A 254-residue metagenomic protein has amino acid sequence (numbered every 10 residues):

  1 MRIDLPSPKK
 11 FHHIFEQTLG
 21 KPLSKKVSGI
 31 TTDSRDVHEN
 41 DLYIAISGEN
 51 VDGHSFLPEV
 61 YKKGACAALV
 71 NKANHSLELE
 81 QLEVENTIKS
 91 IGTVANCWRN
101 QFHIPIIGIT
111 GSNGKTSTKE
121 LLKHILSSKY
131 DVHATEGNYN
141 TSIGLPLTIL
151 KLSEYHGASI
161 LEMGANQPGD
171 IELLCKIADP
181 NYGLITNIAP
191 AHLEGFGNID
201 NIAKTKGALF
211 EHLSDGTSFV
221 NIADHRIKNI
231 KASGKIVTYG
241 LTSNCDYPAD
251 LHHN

Functional and structural regions predicted by a protein language model:
M1-T93, C97, P248: N-terminal leader/targeting and accessory segments in enzymes
I3, I199-D200, A232-N254: Adenine nucleotide phosphate-binding catalytic loops in nucleotide-utilizing enzymes
K9-F15, S90-I222, K228-K235: Phosphate-binding loop of NTP-binding sites
T31-S34, S47, N113, E136 (+4 more regions): Short, well-ordered turn and helix-capping elements at secondary-structure junctions
R35-D36, A73-H75, R99, A165 (+2 more regions): Short polar/acidic secondary-structure junctions
A45, V70, E83-V84, G108 (+5 more regions): Structural signal for conserved beta-strand scaffold positions within catalytic alpha/beta enzyme cores
E49, V84-T87, N138, G164 (+2 more regions): Short beta->alpha junction loops/turns
A68-H75, I222-R226, L241-T242: Short, polar loop motifs at secondary-structure junctions
